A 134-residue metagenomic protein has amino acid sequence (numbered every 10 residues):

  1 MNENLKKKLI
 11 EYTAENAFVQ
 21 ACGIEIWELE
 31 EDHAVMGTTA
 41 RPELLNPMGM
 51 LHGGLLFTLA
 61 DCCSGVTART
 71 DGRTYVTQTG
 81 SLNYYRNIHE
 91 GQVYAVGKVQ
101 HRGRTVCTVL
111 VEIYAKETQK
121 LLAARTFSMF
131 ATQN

Functional and structural regions predicted by a protein language model:
M1-N134: Terminal targeting signals and extreme-terminal segments of soluble enzymes
